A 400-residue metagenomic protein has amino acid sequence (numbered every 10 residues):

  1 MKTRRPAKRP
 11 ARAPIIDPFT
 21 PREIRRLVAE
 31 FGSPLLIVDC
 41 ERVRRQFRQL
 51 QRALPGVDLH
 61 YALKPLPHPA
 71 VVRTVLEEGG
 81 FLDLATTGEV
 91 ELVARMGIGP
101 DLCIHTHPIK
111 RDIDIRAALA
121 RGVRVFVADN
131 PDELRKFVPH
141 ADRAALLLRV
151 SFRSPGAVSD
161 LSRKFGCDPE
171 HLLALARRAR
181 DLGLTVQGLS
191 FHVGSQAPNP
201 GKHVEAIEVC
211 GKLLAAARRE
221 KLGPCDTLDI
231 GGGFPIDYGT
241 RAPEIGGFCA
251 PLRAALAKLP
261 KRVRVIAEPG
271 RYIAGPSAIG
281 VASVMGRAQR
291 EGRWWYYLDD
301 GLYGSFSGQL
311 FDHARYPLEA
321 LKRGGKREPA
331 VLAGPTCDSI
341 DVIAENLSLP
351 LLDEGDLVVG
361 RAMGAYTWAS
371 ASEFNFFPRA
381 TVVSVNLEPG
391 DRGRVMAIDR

Functional and structural regions predicted by a protein language model:
M1-P139, R143, D181, T185 (+3 more regions): A charged N-terminal "starter" segment
P18-P21, I37-R44, P65, P69 (+13 more regions): Electropositive phosphate-/nucleotide-binding environments in soluble metabolic enzymes
E41, A62-H68, A85-E89, P108-K110 (+7 more regions): Active-site beta-loop-alpha junctions enriched in small/polar residues
Y61, L82-A85, H105, F126-N130 (+6 more regions): General beta-strand structural signal in soluble alpha/beta enzymes
E77-G79, P100-L102, R143-L146, K164-F165 (+2 more regions): Short, hinge-like loop/turn segments at secondary-structure boundaries
R135, P155, T367: Short glycine-rich, flexible loops that bind phosphorylated cofactors or substrates
F152-R290, L349, N375-F377, N386: Active-site loop/helix belt of alpha/beta enzymes
P251, R264-R400: Charged (often Lys/Glu-rich) extended helix/loop segments that serve as interaction or gating elements
